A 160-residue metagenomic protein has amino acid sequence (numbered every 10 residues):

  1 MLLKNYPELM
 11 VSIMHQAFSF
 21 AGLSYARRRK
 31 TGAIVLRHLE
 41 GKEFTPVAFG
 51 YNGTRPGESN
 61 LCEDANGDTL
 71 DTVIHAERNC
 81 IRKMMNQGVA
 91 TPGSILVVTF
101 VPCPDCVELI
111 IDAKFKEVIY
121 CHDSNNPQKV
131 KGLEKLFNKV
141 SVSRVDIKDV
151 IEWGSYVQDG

Functional and structural regions predicted by a protein language model:
M1-G160: Zinc-dependent deaminase catalytic domain
